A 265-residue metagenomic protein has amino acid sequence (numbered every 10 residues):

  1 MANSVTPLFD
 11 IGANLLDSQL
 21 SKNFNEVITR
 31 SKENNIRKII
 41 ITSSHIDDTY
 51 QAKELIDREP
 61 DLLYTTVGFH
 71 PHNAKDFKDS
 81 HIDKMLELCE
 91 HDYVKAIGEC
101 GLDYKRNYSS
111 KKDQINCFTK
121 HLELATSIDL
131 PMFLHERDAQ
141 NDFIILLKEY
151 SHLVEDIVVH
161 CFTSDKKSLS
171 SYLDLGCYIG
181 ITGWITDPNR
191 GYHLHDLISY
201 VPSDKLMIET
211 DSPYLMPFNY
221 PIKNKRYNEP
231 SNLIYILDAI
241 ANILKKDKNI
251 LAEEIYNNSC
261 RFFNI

Functional and structural regions predicted by a protein language model:
M1-I265: Mid-domain alpha/beta scaffold segments of enzyme catalytic cores
